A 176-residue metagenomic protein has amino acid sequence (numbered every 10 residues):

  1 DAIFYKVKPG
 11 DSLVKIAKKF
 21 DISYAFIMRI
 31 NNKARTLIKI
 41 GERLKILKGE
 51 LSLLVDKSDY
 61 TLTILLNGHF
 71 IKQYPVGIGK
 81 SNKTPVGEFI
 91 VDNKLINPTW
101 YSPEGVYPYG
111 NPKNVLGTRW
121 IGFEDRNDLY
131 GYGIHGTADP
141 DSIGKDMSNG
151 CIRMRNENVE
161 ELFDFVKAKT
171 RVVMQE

Functional and structural regions predicted by a protein language model:
D1-D21: Primarily a LysM-type cell-wall glycan-binding module
D1-F4, R43-L54: Short domain-boundary/entry signatures in modular proteins, especially in secreted/extracellular architectures
K8, L37-K39, L116, K167: Residue-level recognition of short, solvent-exposed, well-ordered loop/turn junctions that link secondary-structure
G10, G41-L44, K169-T170: Loop/turn positions that initiate beta-strands
M28-K48: Short, structured interface segments
K48-G133, T137: Gly/Pro-biased beta-strand-loop elements
Y107-E176: Exported/periplasmic cell-wall-interacting domains
